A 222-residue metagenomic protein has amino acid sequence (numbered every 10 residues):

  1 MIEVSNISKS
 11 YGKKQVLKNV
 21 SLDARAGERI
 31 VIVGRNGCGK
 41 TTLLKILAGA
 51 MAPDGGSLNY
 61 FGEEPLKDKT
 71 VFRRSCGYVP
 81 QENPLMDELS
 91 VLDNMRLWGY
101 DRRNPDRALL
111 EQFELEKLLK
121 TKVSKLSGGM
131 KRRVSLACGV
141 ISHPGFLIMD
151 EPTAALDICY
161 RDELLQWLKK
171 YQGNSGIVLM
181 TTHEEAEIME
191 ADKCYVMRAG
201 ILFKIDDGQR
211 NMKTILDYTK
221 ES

Functional and structural regions predicted by a protein language model:
A48: Helix-to-loop junction immediately C-terminal to a conserved catalytic motif
G56-K67, V71-F72: Conserved ABC transporter NBD signature motif
R103-L119: Conserved ABC ATPase "signature" region
K122-G129: Conserved ABC ATPase signature
L136: Hydrophobic anchor residue at the start of the ABC signature
L147-E151: Catalytic Walker B motif of ABC-type/P-loop ATPase nucleotide-binding domains
